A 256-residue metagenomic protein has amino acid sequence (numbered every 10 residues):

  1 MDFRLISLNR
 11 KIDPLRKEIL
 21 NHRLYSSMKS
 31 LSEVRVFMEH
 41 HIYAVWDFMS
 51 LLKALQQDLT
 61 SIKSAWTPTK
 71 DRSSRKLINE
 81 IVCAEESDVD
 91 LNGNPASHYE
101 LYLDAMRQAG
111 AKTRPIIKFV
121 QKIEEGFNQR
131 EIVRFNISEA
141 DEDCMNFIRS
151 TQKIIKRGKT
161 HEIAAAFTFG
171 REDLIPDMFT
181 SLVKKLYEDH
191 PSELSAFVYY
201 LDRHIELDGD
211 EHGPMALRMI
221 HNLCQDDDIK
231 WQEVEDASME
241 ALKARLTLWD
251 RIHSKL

Functional and structural regions predicted by a protein language model:
D2-L256: Non-heme di-metal
